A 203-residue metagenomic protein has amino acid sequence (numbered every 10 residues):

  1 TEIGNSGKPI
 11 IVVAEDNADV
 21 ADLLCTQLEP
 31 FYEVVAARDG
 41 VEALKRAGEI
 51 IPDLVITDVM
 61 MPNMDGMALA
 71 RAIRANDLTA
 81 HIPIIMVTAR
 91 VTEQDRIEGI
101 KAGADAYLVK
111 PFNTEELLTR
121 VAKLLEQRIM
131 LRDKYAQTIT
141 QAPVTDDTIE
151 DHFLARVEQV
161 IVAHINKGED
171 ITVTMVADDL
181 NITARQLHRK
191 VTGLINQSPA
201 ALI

Functional and structural regions predicted by a protein language model:
E15: Conserved acidic carboxylate
D22-T26: Charged docking surfaces used in two-component/phosphorelay signaling
A36-L54: Acidic, metal-coordinating helix/loop segments flanking the phosphotransfer/catalytic sites of two-component signaling
M61: Receiver (REC) domain active-site loop signature in two-component systems and cognate sites in sensor histidine kinases
F112-V121, L125: C-terminal output helix
